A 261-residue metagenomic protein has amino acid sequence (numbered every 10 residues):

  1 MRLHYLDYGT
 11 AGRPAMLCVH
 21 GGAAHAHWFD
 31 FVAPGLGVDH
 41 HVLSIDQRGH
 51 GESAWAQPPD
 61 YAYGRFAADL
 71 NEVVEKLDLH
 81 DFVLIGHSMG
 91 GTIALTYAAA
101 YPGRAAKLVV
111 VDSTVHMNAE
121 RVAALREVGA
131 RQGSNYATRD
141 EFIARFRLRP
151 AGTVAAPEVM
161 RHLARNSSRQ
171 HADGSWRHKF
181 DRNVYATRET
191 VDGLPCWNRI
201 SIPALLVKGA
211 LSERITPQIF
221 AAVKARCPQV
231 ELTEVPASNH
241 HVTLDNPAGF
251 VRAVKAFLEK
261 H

Functional and structural regions predicted by a protein language model:
L6-E52: Conserved HGGG/HGGXW glycine-rich cap/lid loop of the alpha/beta-hydrolase fold
D46, V83, A106-V109: Residue in the alpha/beta-hydrolase core beta-strand immediately N-terminal to the catalytic nucleophile
R65-F82: Conserved acidic catalytic loop of the alpha/beta-hydrolase fold
G86, G90, A94: Gly/Ala-rich beta-loop-alpha elbow adjacent to hydrolase catalytic centers
T96-A99, A106-R139: Flexible "cap/lid" loop of the alpha/beta hydrolase fold
N135-V191: Conserved alpha/beta-hydrolase catalytic His-Asp/Glu region
R169-R226, E231-E234: Conserved serine/cysteine hydrolase catalytic core
S238-P247, V251: Catalytic histidine-centered segment of alpha/beta-hydrolase-like enzymes
